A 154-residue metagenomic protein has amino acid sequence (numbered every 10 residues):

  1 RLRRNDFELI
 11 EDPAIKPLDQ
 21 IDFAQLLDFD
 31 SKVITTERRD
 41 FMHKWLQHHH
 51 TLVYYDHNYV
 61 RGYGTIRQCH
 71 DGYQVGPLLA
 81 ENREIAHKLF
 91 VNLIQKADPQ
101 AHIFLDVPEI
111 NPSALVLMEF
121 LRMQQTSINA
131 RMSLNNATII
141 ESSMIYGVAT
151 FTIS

Functional and structural regions predicted by a protein language model:
L2-Q20: Conserved N-terminal entry element of GNAT/NAT acetyltransferase domains
K16-S154: Intrinsically disordered, low-complexity, positively biased terminal segments
